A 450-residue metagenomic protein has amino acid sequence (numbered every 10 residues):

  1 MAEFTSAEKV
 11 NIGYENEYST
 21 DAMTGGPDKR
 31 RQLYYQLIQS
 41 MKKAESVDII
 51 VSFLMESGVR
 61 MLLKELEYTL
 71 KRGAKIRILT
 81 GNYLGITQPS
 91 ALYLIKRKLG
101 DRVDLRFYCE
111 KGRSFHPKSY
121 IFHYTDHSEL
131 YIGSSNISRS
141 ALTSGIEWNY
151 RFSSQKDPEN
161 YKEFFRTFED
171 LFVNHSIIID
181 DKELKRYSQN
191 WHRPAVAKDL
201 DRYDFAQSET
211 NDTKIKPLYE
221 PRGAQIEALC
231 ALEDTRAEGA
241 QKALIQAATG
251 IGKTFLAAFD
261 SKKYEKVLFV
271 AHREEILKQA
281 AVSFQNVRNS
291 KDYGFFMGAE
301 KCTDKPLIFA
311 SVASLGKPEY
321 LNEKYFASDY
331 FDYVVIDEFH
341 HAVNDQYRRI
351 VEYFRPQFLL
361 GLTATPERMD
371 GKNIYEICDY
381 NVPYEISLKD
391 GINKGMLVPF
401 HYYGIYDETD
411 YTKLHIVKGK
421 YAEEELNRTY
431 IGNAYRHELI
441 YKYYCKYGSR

Functional and structural regions predicted by a protein language model:
M1-R222, I226: PLD/PLD-like phosphodiesterase catalytic module centered on the HKD motif
S52, V267-R273, R450: Conserved RecA-like ASCE P-loop NTPase motor core of nucleic-acid helicases/translocases
Q225-A237: Pre-Walker A adenine-sensing motif
A237-D260: Walker A/P-loop
V267, E275-E300: Conserved helix-turn-beta segment of the N-terminal RecA-like "Helicase ATP-binding" lobe in SF1/SF2 helicases
G298-Y330, N344-R349: Conserved helix/coil segment N-terminal to the catalytic DExD/H
H340-Y402: Post-DEXD/H (motif II) to motif III coupling segment of the RecA-like Helicase ATP-binding lobe
V382-S449: Conserved interdomain linker/interface between the two RecA-like ATPase lobes of SF2 helicase motors
